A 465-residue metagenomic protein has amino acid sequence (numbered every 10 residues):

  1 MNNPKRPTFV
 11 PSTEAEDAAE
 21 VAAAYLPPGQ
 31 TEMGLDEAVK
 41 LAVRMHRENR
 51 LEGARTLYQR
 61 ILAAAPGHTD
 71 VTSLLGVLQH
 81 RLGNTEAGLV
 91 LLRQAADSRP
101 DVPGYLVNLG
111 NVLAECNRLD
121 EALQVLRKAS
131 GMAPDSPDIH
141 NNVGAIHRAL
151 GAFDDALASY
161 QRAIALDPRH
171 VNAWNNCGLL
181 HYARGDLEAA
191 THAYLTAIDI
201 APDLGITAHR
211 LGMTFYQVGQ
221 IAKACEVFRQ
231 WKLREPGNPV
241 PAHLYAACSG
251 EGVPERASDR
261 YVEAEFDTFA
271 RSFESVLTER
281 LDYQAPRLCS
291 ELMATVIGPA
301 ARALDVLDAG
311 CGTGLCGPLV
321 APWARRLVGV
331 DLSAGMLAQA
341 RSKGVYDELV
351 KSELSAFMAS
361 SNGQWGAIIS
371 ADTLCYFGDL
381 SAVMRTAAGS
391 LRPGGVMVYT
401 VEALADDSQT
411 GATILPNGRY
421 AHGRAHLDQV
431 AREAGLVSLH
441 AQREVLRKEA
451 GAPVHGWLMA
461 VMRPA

Functional and structural regions predicted by a protein language model:
V39-V43, R47, D70-R81, G104-E115 (+3 more regions): Conserved alpha-helical positions within TPR/SEL1-like repeat arrays
L307, C311-M358: Class I SAM-dependent methyltransferase SAM/SAH-binding core
I369: A conserved beta-strand element that flanks and buttresses the S-adenosyl-L-methionine
S381-P393: A short glycine-rich, Lys/Arg-flanked "PGG" loop and its adjoining helix->strand segment in the class I
Y399-Y420: Short, glycine-/aromatic-enriched active-site segment of Class I SAM-dependent methyltransferases
